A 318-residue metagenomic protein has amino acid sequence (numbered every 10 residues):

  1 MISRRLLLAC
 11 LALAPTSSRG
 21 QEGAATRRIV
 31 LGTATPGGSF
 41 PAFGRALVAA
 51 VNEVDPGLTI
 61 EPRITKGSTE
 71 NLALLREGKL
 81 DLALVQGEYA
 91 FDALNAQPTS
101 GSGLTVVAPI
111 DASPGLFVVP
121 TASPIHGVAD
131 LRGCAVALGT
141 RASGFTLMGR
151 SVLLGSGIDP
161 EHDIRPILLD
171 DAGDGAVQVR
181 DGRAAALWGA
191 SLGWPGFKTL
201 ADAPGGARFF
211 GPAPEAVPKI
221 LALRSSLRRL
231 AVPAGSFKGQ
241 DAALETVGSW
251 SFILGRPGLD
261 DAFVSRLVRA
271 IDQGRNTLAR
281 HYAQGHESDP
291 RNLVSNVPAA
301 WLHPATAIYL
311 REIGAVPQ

Functional and structural regions predicted by a protein language model:
M1-A14: N-terminal secretory signal peptides and thylakoid transit peptides that target proteins across membranes
T26, G67-E70, E77, S102 (+3 more regions): Extracytoplasmic
T26-V54, L58-T59, S113-D181, N276 (+2 more regions): Bilobed "Venus flytrap"/periplasmic-binding protein-like clamshell domains and structurally analogous long
V48, E61-G101, G173-V179, G193-D202 (+1 more regions): Pocket-flanking alpha-helical
G87-Y89, S123, I158-L259: Pocket-lining segment of extracytoplasmic ligand-binding domains
S100-I110, S236-E245: A structural signal for short loop-to-beta-strand junctions that line the ligand-binding cleft of periplasmic/secreted
D174, R180-G182, S191-F209, K219-L221 (+3 more regions): An extracytoplasmic/periplasmic, membrane-proximal ligand-sensing/linker region
